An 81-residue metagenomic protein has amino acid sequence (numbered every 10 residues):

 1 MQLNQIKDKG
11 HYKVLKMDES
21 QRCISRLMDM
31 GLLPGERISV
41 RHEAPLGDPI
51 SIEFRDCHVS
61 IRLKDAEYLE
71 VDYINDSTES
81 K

Functional and structural regions predicted by a protein language model:
M1-Q2: Absolute protein N-terminus
Q5-D18: Short, basic/aromatic beta-hairpin or loop at an interaction surface
K9, G47-K81: C-terminal structural segments of small proteins and small subunits
R22-R26: Short alpha-helix capping/helix-loop boundary micro-motifs
M30-G31: A short glycine-leucine-enriched loop at secondary-structure breakpoints that most characteristically corresponds
